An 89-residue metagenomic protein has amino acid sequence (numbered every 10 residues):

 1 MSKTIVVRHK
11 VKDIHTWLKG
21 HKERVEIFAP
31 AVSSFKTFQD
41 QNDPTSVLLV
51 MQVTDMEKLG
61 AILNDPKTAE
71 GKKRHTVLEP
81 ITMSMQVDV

Functional and structural regions predicted by a protein language model:
M1-G71, H75-V89: Short S/T/G/P-rich N-terminal loop/turn motif that feeds into the first structured element of a domain
